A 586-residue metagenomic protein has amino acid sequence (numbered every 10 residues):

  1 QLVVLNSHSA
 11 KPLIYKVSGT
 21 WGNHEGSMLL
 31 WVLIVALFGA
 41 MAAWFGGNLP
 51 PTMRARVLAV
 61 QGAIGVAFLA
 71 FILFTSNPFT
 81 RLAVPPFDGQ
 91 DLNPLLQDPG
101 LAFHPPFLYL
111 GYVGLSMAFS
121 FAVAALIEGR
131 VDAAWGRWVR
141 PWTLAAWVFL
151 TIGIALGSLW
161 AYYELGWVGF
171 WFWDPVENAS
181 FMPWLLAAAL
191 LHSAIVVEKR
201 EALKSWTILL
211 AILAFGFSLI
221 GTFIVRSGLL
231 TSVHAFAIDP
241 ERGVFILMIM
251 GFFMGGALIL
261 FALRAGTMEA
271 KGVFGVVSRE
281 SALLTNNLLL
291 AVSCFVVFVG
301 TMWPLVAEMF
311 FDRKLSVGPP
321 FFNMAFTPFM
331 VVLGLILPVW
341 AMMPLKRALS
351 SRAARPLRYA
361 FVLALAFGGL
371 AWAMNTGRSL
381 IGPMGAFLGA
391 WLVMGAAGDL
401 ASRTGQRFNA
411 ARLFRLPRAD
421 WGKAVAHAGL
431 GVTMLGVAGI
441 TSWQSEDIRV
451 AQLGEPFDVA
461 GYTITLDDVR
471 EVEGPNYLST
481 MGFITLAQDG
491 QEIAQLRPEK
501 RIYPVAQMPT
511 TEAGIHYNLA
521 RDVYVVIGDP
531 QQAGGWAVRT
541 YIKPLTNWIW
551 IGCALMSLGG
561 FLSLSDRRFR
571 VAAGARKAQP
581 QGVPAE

Functional and structural regions predicted by a protein language model:
Q1-E25, N77-P105, L156-A179, R200 (+8 more regions): Membrane-interface interhelical loops and short amphipathic "cap" helices that link adjacent transmembrane segments
A10-Y15, W31-G46, M117-L126, W184-A194 (+3 more regions): Central hydrophobic cores of alpha-helical transmembrane segments in multi-pass inner-membrane proteins across all
T20, S27-S158, G166: A conserved hydrophobic secondary-structure block that centers on an alpha-helix together with its immediately flanking
A40-L49, S120-V131, L191-E198, I259-T267 (+4 more regions): Structural signal for the C-terminal ends of transmembrane alpha-helices and the immediately following loop
W44-V66, I127-V148, V196-I212, P240-V244 (+3 more regions): Membrane-interfacial loop-to-helix junctions in multi-pass inner-membrane proteins
T143, A155-W160, V168-G169, P175-I220 (+1 more regions): Conserved active-site neighborhood of enzyme catalytic/cofactor-binding cores
P175-P183, A211-I212, S218, L230-V459 (+2 more regions): Contiguous transmembrane helix-bundle modules in multi-pass membrane proteins
I448-R539: Soluble non-transmembrane domains of integral membrane proteins
